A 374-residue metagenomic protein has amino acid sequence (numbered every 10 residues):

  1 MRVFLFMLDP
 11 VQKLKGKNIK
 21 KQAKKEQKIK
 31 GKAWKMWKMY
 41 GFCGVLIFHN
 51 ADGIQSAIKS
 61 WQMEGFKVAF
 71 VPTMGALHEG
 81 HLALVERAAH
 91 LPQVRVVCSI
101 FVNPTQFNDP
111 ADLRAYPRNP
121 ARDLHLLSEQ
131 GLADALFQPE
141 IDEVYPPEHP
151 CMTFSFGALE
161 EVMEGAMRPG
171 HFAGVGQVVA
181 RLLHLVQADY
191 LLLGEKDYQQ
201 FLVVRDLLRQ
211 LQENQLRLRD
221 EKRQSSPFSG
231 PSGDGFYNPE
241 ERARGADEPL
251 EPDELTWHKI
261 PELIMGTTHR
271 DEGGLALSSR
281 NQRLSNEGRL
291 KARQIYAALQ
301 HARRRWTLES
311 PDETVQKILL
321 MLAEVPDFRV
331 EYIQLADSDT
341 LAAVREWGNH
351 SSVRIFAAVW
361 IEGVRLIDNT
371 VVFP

Functional and structural regions predicted by a protein language model:
M1, M7, M36-M39: Methionine residue identity
L5-L8, L14, L218, L250: Leucine-biased recognition of intrinsically disordered, low-complexity hydrophobic segments
M7, V11, K15-G16, E26-G31: Cationic, amphipathic, low-complexity segments that mediate targeting or membrane/lipid association
L14, Q22, Q27, S225 (+1 more regions): Cationic, low-complexity basic patches in intrinsically disordered or flexible, solvent-exposed regions
K38-S226, P231, G235-D327, A336 (+3 more regions): Nucleotidyltransferase catalytic core that binds NTPs
V330-G348, F356: A conserved acidic, glycine/proline-rich C-terminal tail/linker
A342-V344, R354-P374: Short, basic/aromatic-enriched C-terminal tail that caps enzymatic domains
